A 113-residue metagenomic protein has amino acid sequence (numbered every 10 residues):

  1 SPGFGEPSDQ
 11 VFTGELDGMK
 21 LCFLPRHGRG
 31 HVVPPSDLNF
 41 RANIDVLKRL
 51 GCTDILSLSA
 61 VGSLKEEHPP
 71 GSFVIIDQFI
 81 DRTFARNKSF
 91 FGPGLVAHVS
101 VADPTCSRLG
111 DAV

Functional and structural regions predicted by a protein language model:
S1-V101: Metabolite-binding pocket within alpha/beta catalytic cores that recognizes anionic/polar moieties
P104-A112: Active-site rim beta-loop-alpha module in soluble metabolic enzymes
